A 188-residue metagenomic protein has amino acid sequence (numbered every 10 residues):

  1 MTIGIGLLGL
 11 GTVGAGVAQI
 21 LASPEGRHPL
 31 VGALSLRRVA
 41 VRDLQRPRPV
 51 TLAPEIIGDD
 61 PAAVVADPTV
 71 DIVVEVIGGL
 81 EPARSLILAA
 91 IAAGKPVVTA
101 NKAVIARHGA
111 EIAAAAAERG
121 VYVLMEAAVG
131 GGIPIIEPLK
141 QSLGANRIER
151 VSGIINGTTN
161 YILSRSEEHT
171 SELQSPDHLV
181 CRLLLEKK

Functional and structural regions predicted by a protein language model:
M1-A93: N-terminal glycine-/serine-/threonine-rich beta1-alpha1-beta2 phosphate-ribose binding loop of Rossmann-like
L8, E75-I77, A100, R107 (+1 more regions): Structural motif
A18-Q19, P49-L52, G109-I112, P134-Q141 (+1 more regions): Short acidic, glycine/serine/threonine-rich loops at helix termini
L44, G78-L80, A103, A128 (+1 more regions): Short glycine-rich anion-binding loops that position phosphate/pyrophosphate groups of nucleotides and phosphorylated
A83-A89, K102-G131, I136-L139: Rossmann-fold NAD(P)-binding glycine/threonine-rich loop
P96-V98: A short hydrophobic/small-residue beta-strand
R119-G120, L124-E167, S171: Rossmann-like NAD(P)H-binding beta-loop-alpha module
E172-K188: Positively charged, low-complexity/disordered segments
